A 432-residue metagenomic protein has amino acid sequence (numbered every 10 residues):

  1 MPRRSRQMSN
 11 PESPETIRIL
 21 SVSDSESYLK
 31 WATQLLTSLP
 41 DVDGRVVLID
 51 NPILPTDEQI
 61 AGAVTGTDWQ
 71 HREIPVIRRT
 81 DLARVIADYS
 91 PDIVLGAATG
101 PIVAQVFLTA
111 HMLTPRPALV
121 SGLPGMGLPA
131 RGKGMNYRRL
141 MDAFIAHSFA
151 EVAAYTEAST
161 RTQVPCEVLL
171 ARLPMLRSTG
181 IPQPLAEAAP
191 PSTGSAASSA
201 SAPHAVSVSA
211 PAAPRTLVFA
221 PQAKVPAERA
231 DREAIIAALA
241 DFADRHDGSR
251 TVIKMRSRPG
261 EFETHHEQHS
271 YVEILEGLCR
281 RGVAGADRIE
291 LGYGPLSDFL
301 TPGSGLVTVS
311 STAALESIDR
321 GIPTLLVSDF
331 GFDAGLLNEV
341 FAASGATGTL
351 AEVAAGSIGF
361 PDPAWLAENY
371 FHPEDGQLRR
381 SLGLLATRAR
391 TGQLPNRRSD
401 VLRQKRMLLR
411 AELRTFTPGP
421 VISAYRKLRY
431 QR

Functional and structural regions predicted by a protein language model:
M1-P91, R429-R432: N-terminal pre-catalytic "stem/leader" segment of glycosyltransferase-like enzymes
W31, L176-I274: Conserved catalytic-core segment of nucleotide-activated headgroup transferases in glycan assembly
G44-I53, D142-S148, V252-R256: Short internal beta-strands
D57-Y137: Extended catalytic core of nucleotide-activated donor transferases of GT-like folds
L113-S178: Active-site-proximal region of nucleotide-activated glycan assembly enzymes, centered on histidine/acidic-rich loops
P190, H266-D319: Donor nucleotide-activated moiety binding/catalytic core segment of transferases that use nucleotide-activated donors
G305, G321-S328: Structural loop-to-beta junction motif characteristic of Rossmann-like glycosyltransferase folds
N338, T347, A351-R432: C-terminal amphipathic helix plus adjacent low-complexity, charged tail appended to glycosyltransferase catalytic
